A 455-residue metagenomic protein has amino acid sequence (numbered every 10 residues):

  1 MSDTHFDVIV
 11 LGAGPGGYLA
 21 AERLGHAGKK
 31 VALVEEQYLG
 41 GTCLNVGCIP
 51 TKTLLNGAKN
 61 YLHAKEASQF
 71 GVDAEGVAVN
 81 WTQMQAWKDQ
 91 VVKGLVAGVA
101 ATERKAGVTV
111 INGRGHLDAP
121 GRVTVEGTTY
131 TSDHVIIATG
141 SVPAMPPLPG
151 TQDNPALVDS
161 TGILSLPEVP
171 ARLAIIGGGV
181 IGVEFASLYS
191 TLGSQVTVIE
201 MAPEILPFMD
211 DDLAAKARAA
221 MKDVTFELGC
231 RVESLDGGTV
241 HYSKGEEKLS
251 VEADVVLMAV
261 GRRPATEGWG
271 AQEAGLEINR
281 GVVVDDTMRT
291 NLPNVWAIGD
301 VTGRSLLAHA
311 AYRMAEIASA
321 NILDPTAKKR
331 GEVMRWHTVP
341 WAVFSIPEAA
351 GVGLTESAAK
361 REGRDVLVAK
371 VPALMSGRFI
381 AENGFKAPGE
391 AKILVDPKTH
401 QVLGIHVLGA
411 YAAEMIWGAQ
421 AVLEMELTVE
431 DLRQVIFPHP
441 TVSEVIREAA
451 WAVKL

Functional and structural regions predicted by a protein language model:
S2-G14, V169-I176: Beta1/beta-strand and adjacent pyrophosphate-binding region of the FAD-binding site in flavoprotein oxidoreductases
S2-T4, R23, N45-V46, P50-T129 (+4 more regions): N-terminal Rossmann-like dinucleotide/flavin-binding domain of flavoprotein oxidoreductases that bind FAD/FMN
T4-F6, E126-H134, E246-V255, N291: Core beta-strand elements of the Rossmann-like FAD/NAD(P) dinucleotide-binding domain in flavoenzyme oxidoreductases
I9-Q37, T42, I49, T53-N60 (+2 more regions): Flexible, glycine-rich terminal cap/loop adjacent to redox cofactors in electron-transfer oxidoreductases
K29-E35, A138, S194-E200: Short beta-strand "acidic-cap" motif of Rossmann-like dinucleotide-binding folds
C48, T139-Q195, F226, Q272-N291: Glycine-rich dinucleotide-binding loop and its adjacent helix/turn
Q90-V96, L164-S165, P170-A174, V180-Y242 (+4 more regions): Rossmann-like dinucleotide-binding cores of NAD(P)H-dependent redox enzymes
D153-P170, S250-K328: FAD-site-proximal beta/loop scaffold in flavoenzymes
